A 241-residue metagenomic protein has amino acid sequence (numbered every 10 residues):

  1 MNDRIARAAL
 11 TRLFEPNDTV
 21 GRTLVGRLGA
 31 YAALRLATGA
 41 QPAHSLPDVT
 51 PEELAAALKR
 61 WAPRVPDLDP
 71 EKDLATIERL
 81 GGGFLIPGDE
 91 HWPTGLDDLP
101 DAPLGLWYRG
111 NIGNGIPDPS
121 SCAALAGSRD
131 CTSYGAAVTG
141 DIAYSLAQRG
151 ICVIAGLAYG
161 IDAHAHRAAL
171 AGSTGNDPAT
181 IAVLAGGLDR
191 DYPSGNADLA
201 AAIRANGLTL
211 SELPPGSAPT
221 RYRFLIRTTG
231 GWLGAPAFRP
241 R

Functional and structural regions predicted by a protein language model:
M1-E90: Short, small/acidic-rich helices and loops at N termini and domain boundaries of DNA replication/processing enzymes
M1-R4, E15, L80-R241: Glycine-biased, small-residue-rich flexible motifs in mid-sequence functional cores and linkers
